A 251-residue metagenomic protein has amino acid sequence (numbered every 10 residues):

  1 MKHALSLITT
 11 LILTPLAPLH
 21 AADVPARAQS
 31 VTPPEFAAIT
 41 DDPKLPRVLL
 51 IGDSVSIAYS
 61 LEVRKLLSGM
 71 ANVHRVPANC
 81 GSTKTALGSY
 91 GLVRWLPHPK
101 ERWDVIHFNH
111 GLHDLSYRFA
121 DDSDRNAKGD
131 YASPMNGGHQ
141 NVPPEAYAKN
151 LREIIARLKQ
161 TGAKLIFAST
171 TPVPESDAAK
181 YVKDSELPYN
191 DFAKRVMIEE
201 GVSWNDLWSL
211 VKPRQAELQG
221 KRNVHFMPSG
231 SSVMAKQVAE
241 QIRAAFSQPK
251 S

Functional and structural regions predicted by a protein language model:
M1-A4: Positively charged n-region of N-terminal signal peptides that target proteins for export
S6-P18: Bacterial N-terminal signal peptides
A17-H20, S203: Intrinsic disorder/low-complexity signature
A22-D23, S251: Mature soluble domains of exported/periplasmic/lumenal proteins and thiol-rich metal-chelating peptides
D23-R102, I106: Serine-esterase "nucleophile elbow" of acetyl-processing enzymes
M70, S89-S251: Alpha-helical cap/lid subdomain in secreted, periplasmic, or secretory-pathway luminal O-acyl-processing enzymes
